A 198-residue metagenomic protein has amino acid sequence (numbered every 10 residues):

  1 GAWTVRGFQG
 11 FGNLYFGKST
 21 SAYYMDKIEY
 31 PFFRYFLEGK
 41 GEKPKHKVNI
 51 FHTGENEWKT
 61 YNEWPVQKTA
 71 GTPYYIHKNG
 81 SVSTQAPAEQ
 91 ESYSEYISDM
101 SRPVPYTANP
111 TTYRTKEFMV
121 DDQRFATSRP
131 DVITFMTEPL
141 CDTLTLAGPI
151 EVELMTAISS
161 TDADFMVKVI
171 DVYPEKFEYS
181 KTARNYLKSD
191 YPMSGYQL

Functional and structural regions predicted by a protein language model:
G1-T4: Serine-hydrolase-like catalytic core of hydrolytic proteins
G7-L198: C-terminal, loop-rich substrate-recognition/catalytic regions characterized by aromatic stacking residues
